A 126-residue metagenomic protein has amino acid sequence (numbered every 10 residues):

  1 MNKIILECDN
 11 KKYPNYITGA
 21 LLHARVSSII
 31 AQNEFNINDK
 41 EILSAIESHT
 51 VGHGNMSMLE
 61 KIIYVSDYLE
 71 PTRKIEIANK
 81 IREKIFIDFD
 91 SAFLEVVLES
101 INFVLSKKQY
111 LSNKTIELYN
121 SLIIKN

Functional and structural regions predicted by a protein language model:
M1-E95: Divalent metal-dependent catalytic cores for phosphoryl transfer on phosphate-bearing substrates
V96-I101: C-terminal beta-signal and terminal closure region of outer-membrane beta-barrel proteins
N102-N126: Charged phosphate-binding loop/patch that engages nucleotide di/tri-phosphates or the phosphate backbone of nucleic
